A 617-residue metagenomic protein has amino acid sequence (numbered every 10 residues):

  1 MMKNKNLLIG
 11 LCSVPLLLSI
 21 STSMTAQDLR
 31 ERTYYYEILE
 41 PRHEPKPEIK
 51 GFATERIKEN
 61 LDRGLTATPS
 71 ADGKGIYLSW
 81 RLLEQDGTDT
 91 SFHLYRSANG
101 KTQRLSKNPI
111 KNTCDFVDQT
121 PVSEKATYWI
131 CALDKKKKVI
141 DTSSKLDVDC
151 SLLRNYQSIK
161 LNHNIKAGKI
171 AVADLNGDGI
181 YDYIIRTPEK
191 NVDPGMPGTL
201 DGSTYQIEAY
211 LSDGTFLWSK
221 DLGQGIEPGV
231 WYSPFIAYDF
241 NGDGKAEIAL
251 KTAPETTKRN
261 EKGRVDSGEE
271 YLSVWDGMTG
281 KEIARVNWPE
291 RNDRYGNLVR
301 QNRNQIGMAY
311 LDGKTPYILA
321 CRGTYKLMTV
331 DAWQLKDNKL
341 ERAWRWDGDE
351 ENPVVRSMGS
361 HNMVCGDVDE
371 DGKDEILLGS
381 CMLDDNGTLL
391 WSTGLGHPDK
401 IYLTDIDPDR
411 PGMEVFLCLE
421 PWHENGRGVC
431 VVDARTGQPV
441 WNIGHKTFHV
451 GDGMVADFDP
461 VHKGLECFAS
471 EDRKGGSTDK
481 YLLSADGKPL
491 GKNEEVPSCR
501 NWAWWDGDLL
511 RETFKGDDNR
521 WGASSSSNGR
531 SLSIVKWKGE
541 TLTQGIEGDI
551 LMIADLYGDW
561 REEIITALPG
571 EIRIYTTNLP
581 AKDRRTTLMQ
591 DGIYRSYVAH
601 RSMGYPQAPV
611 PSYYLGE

Functional and structural regions predicted by a protein language model:
M1-N6: Positively charged n-region of N-terminal signal peptides that target proteins for export
L7-I9, A67: Short amphipathic alpha-helical "recognition" segments used for binding
G10-S19: Bacterial N-terminal signal peptides
M24-A26: Boundary at the C-terminal end of the N-terminal hydrophobic targeting segment
R30-G51: A eukaryote-biased signal for short, well-structured alpha-helical docking elements
K46-R63, G73-G75, L82-G87, S97-G100 (+1 more regions): Beta-propeller-forming repeat regions
T68-D72: Short, solvent-exposed loop/linker segments at the N-terminal edge of repeated beta-sheet extracellular domains
S91-L94: Short beta-strand elements bearing conserved aromatic residues within extracellular beta-rich modules
